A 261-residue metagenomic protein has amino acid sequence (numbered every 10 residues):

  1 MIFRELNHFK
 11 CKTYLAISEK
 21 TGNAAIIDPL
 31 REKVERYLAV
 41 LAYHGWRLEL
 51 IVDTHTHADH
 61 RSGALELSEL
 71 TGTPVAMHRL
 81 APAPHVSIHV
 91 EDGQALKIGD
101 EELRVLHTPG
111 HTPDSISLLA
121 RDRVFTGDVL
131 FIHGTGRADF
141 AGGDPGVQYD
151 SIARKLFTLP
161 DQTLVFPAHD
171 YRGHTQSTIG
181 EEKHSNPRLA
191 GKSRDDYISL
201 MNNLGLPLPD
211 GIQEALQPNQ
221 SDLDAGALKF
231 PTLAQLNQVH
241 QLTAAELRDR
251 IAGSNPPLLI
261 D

Functional and structural regions predicted by a protein language model:
M1-R47, S117-G127, H133, L247 (+1 more regions): Conserved beta-strand hairpin/beta-sheet module of binuclear metal-dependent hydrolase folds, prominently
H8-K10, R31-H107, H184-S185: Active-site HxH/HxHxD metal-binding segment of metal-dependent hydrolases
L15, A95-A120, L247: Core dinuclear metal-dependent hydrolase active-site scaffold
A16, D28, H55, L67 (+6 more regions): Divalent metal-coordination and catalytic microenvironments
P29, T56, L80-A81, H111-T112 (+4 more regions): Active-site metal-binding loops of divalent metal-dependent hydrolases
G136-G143, P160-Q162: Divalent metal-binding segments
D150-L164, A168-A245, D249-R250, N255: Accessory terminal helices/loops
